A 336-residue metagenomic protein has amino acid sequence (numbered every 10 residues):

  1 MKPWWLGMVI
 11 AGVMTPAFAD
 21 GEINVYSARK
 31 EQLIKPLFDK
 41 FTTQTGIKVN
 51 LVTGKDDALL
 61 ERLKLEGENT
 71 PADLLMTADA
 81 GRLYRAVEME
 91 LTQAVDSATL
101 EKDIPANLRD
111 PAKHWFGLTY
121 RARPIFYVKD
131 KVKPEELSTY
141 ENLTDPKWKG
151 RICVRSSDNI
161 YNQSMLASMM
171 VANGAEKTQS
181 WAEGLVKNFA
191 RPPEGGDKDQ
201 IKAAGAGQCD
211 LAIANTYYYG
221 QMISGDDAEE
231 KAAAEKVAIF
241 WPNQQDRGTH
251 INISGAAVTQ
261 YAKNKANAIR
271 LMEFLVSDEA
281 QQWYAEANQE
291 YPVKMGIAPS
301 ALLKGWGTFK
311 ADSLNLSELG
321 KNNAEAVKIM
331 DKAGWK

Functional and structural regions predicted by a protein language model:
M14-P16: N-terminal signal peptide c-region/cleavage motif recognized by signal peptidases
D20-Y84, K336: Early extracytoplasmic/lumenal segment of secretory-pathway proteins
Y26-R29, P111, Y127-K129, E135 (+3 more regions): Short beta-strand->loop
T70-L75, Q93-I125, K129, E141 (+1 more regions): A structural signal for short loop-to-beta-strand junctions that line the ligand-binding cleft of periplasmic/secreted
L83-L91, D110-S138, L166-A167, I251-A256: Periplasmic solute-binding protein
S157, S164, S168, N173-P242: Ligand-binding pocket segment of bilobal, Venus flytrap-like solute-binding proteins
S254-S313: Mature extracytoplasmic/periplasmic domains
A301-K336: Extracellular/periplasmic bilobal clamshell ligand-binding domains
